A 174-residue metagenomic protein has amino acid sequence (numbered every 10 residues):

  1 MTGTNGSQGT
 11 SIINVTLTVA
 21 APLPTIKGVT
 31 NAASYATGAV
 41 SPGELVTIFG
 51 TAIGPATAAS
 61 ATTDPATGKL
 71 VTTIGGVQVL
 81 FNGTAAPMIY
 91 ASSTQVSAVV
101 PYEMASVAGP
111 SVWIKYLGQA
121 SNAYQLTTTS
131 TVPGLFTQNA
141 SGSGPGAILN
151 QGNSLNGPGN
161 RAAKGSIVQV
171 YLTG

Functional and structural regions predicted by a protein language model:
M1-G3, G9, S121, L149-N150: Alpha-helix initiation/capping motif
M1-G6, P110-I114: A short beta-strand micro-motif common to beta-rich folds, especially ectodomain repeats
G3-P22: Long, low-complexity ectodomains and other extracytoplasmic segments of secretory-pathway proteins
A20-G174: A sequence-level detector for low-complexity, Ser/Thr- and acidic-rich stretches
